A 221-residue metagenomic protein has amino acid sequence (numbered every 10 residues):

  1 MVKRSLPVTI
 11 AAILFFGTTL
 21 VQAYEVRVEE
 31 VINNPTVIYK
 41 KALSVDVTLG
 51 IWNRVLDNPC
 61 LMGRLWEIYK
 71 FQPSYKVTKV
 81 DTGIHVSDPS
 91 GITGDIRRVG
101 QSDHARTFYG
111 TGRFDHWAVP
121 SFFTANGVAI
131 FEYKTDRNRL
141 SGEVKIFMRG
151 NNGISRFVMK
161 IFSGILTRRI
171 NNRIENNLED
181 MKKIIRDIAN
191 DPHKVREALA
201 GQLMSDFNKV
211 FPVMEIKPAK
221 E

Functional and structural regions predicted by a protein language model:
M1-I10: Bacterial N-terminal signal peptides that target proteins for export
T9-G17: Bacterial N-terminal signal peptides
Q22-V80: Hydrophobic ligand-binding cavity/cleft-lining segments
I32-N33, V128-E221: Terminal "cap-and-tail" regions of soluble proteins that handle hydrophobic small molecules
K40-T48, R54-D57, V119-S121, F162 (+2 more regions): Extracytoplasmic/periplasmic, Sec-exported soluble proteins
L56, E67-Y69, D88-S90, G100 (+2 more regions): A mature extracytoplasmic/lumenal domain signature
M62-H85, L203-K217: Short solvent-exposed beta->alpha transition segments
Y75-T124: Glycine-rich portal/gate segments that line the openings of hydrophobic small-molecule binding cavities
